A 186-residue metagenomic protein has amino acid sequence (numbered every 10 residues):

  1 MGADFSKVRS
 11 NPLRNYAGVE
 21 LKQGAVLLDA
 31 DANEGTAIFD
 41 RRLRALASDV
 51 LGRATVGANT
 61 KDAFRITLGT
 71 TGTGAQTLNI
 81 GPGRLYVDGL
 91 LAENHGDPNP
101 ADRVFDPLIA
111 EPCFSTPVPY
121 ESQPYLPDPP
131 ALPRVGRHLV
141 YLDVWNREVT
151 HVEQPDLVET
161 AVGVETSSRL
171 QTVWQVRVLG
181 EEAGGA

Functional and structural regions predicted by a protein language model:
M1-D88: N-terminal-proximal low-complexity accessory segments that begin disordered and transition into the first
G2-L21, T77-A186: Beta-strand-rich solenoidal segments
